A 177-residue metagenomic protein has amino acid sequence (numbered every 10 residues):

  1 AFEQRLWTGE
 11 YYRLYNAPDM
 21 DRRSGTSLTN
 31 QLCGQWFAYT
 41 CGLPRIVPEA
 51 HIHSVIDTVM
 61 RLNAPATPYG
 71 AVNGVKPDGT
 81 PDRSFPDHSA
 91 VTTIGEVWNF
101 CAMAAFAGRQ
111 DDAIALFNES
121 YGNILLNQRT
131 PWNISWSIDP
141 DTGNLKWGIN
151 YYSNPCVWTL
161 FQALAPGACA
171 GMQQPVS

Functional and structural regions predicted by a protein language model:
A1-T26: Gly/Pro-rich turn-and-neighbor structural signature
A17-Q173: Active-site core of glycosidic bond-cleaving carbohydrate-active enzymes
S177: Carbohydrate-binding surface patches
